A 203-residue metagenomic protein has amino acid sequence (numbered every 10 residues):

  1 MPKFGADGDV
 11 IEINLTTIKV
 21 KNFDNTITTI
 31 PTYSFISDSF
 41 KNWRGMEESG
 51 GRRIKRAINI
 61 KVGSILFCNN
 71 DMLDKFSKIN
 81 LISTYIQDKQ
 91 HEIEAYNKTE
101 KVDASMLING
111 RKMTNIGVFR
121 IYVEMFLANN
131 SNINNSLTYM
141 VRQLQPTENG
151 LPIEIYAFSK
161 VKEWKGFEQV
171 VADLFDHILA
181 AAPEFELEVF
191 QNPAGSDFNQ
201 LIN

Functional and structural regions predicted by a protein language model:
M1-V102: Soluble accessory domains appended to multi-pass membrane transport proteins
S77-N203: Long, non-transmembrane cytosolic or organellar matrix-exposed soluble domains/tails of integral membrane proteins
